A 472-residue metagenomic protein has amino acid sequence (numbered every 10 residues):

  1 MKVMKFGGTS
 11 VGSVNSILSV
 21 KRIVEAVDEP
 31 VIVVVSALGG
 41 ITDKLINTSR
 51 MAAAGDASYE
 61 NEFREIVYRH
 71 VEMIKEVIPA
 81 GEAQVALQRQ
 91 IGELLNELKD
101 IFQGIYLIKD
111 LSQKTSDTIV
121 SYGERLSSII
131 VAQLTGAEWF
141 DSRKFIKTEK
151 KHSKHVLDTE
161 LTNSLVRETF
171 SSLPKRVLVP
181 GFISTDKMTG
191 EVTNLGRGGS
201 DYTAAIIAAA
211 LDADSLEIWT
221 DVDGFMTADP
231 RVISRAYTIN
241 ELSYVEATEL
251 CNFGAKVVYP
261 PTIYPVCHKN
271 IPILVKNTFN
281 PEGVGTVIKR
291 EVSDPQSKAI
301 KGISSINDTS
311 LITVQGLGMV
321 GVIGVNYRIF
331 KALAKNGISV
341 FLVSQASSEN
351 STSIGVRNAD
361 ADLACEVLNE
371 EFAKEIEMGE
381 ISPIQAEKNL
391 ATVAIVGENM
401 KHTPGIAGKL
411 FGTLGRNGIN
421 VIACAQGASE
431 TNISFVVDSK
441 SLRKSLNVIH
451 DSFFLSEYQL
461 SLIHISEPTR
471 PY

Functional and structural regions predicted by a protein language model:
M1-Y259, I263, V436-D438, E457: Nucleotide/pyrophosphate-binding catalytic subdomain
I263-P265, N270-I273, N277-A386: A glycine- and small/hydrophobic-rich beta-loop-beta segment that serves as a flexible "lid/hinge" or phosphate-binding
Q315-L317, V322-Q345, I395-E398, P404-G427 (+1 more regions): A structural feature that tracks compact, well-ordered secondary-structure segments with a strong bias toward
E349-N358, V393, E430-D438: A generic structural motif
D360-I376, S441-Y458: Charge-rich, low-aromatic oligomerization/scaffolding segments with amphipathic character
E375-N389, C424, L455-L462: Conserved short beta-strand edge segments in small beta-sheet-based binding/regulatory domains
I463-Y472: Single conserved hydrophobic/aromatic residue that forms the stacking wall/gate of nucleotide- or nucleobase-binding
